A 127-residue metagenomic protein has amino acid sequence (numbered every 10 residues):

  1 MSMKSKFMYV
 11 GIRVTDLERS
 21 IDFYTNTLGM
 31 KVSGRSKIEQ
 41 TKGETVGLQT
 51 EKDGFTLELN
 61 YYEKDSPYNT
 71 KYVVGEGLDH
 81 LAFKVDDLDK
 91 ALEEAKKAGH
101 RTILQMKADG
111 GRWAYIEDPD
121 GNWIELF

Functional and structural regions predicted by a protein language model:
M1-M8, K31-A82, L92-E117: Vicinal oxygen chelate
G11-R13, A82-D86: Short hydrophobic/aromatic beta-strand micro-patches that form the beta-sheet surface supporting nucleotide- or nucleic
V14-L17, E39-Q40: Conserved beta-strand-loop-alpha-helix junction that forms the acyl-donor binding cleft
D16, D87, D118: Acidic di-acidic motifs
R19, L88-L92: Short, conserved charged micro-motifs
S20-T25, A95, G121: Conserved active-site tyrosine of GNAT-family acetyltransferases
G34, L126-F127: Short beta->alpha transition motifs characteristic of CBS
